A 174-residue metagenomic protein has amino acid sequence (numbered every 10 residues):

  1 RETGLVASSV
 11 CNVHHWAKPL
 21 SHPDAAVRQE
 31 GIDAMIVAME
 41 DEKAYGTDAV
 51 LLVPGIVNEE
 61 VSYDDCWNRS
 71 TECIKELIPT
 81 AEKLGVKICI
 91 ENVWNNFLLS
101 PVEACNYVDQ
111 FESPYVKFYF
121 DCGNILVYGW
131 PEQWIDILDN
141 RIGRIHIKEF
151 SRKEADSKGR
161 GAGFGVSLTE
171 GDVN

Functional and structural regions predicted by a protein language model:
R1-E72, K87, N124: Structural motif corresponding to the early beta-alpha repeats
V10, E72-D172: Acidic/histidine-rich catalytic cores of soluble enzymes
A25-A26, G171-V173: Short capping/connector residues at structural and topological boundaries
